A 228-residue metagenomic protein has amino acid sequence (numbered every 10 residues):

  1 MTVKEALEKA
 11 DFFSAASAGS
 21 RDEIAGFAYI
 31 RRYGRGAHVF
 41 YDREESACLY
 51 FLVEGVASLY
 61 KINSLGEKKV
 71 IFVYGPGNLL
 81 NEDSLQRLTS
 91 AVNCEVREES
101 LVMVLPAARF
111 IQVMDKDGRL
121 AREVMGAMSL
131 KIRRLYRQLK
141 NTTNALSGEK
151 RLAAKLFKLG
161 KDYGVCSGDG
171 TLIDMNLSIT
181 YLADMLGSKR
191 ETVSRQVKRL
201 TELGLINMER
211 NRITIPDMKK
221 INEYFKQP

Functional and structural regions predicted by a protein language model:
M1-R35, L79-L80, S84-Q86: Cyclic nucleotide-binding regulatory module and flanking cytosolic helices
A25-G26, E44-S46: Short, small/polar residue-rich loop motifs at catalytic or cofactor-binding pockets
G36, A47-Y60, P76-G77: Glycine- and acidic-residue-biased ligand/ion/polar-headgroup-sensing regions
H38-E44: Short phosphate-coordinating micro-motif centered on Lys-Gly-acidic
V39, I71-F72: Local beta-strand/beta-hairpin segments that build beta-sheet-rich folds
F72-G126, R133: Cyclic-nucleotide recognition modules
R119-M185: Polybasic "coupling" helices that flank or enter modular domains
L159-P228: Phosphate-/nucleic-acid-contacting segments
